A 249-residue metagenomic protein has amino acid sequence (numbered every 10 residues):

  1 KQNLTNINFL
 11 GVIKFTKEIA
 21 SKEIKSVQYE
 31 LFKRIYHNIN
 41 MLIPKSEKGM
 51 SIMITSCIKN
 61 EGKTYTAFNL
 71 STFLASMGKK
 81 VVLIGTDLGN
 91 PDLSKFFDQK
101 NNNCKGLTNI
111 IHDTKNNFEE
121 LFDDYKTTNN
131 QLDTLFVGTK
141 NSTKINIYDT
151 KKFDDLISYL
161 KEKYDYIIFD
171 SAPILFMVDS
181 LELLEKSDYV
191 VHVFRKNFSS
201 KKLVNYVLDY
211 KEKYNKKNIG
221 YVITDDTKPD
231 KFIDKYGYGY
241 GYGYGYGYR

Functional and structural regions predicted by a protein language model:
Q2-N3, G11-R249: P-loop NTP-binding module
N6: Short, surface-exposed polybasic-aromatic patches that bind anionic ligands, especially phosphate groups
